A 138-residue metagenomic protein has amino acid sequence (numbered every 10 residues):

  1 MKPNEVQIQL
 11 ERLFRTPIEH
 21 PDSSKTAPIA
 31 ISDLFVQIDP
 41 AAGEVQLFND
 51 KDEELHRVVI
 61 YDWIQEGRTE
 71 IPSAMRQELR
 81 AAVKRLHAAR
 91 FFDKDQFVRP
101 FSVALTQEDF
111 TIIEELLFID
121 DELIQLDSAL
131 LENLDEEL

Functional and structural regions predicted by a protein language model:
M1, E5-I8, E70-E78, Q125 (+1 more regions): Alpha-helix boundary/N-cap detector
N4, I8-D62: N-terminal interaction modules that seed assembly of large macromolecular complexes
L55-I64, I113-D121: Short amphipathic beta-strand/extended segments with alternating polar/hydrophobic composition
H56-A82: A broadly used, surface-exposed interaction patch
S73-P100: Short, internal acidic amphipathic alpha-helical interface segments that mediate docking to partner proteins
V98, Q107-F110: Catalytic "initiation/cleavage/transfer" segments centered on a nucleophilic residue and adjacent nucleic-acid-engaging
T111-L138: Glycine-rich, aromatic-bearing surface loops/beta-hairpins
